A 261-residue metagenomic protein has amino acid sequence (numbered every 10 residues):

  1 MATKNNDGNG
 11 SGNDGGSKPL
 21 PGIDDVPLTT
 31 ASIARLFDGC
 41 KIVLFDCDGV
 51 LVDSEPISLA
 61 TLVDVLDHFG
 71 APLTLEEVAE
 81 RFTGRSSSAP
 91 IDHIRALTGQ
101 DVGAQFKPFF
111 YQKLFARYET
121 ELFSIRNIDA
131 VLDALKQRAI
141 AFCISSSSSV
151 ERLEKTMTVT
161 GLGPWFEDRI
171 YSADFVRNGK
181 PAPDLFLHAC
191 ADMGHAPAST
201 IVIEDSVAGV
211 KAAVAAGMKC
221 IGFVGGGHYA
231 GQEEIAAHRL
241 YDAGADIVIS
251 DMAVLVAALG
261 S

Functional and structural regions predicted by a protein language model:
A2-K41, D133, I140, S149-S261: Asp-based, Mg2+/Mn2+-dependent phosphohydrolase catalytic module
P19-C47, L51-Q137, E154: N-terminal helical cap/lid subdomain that shapes the substrate entry/recognition surface in HAD-like hydrolases
V50, S146-S148: Conserved phosphate-coupling serine/threonine residues in phosphotransfer and NTP-handling enzymes
D53, L122, I144, S199-T200 (+1 more regions): Residue-level marker of alpha-helix boundaries and capping positions
L62, S146, A182: Residue-level signature of catalytic and energy-coupling elements of molecular machines, predominantly ATP/GTP-dependent
S124, S145, N178: Residue-level marker of regulatory loop/turn positions in helix-turn-helix DNA-binding domains and in histidine
